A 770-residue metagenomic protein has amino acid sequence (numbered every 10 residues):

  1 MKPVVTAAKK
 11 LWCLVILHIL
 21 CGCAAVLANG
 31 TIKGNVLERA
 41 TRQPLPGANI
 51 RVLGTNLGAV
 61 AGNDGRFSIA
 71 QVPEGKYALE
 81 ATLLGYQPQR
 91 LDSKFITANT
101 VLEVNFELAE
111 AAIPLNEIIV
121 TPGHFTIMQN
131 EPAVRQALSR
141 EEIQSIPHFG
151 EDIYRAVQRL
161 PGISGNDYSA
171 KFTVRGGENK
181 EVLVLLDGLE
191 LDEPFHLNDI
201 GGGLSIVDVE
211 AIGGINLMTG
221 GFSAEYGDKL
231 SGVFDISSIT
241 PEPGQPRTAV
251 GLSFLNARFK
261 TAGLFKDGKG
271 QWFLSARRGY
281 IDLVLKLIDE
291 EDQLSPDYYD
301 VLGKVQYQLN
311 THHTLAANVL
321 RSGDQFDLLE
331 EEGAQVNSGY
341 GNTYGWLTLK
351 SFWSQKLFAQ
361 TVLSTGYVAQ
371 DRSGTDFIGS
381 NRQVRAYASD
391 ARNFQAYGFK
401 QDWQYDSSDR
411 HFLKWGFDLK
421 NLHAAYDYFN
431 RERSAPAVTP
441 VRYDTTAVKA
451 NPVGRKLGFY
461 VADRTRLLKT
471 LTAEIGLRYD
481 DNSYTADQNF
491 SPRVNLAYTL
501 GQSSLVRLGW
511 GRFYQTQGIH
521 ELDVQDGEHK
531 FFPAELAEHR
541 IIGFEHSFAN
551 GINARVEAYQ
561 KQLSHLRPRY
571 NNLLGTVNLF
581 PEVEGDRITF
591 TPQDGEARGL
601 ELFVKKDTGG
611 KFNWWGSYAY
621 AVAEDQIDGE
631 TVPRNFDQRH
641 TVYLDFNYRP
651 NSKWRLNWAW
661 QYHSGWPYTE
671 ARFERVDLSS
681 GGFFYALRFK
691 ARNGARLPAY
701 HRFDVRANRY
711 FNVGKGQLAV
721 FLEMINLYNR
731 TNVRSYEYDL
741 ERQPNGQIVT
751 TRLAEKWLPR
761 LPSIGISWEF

Functional and structural regions predicted by a protein language model:
L37-T41, A48-L53, T82-Q87, T97-I146 (+3 more regions): Short, acidic, small-residue-rich periplasmic hinge/interaction motif at the N-terminus of Gram-negative outer-membrane
T55-R66: Short, acidic Ser/Thr/Gly-rich low-complexity loop/linker segments typical of extracellular and cell-surface proteins
Q129-E151, G165-E210, M218-V233, E242-P246: Flexible, glycine/serine/threonine-rich loop segments and coil->beta-strand junctions that form periplasmic-facing
S253-R278, E291-Q325, N337-T365, S407-S408: Transmembrane beta-barrel wall of Gram-negative outer-membrane proteins
Q325, A369, Y428-R431, P436 (+4 more regions): Surface-exposed extracellular loop regions of Gram-negative outer-membrane beta-barrel proteins, predominantly
R392, A396-D402, A447-P452, G458 (+4 more regions): Outer membrane beta-barrel strand-and-loop segments of large Gram-negative receptors, especially TonB-dependent
T470, E584-E670: Gram-negative outer-membrane beta-barrel transporters
W614, K653, Y662-F683, P698-R702 (+1 more regions): C-terminal beta-signal and adjacent terminal beta-strands/loops of Gram-negative outer-membrane beta-barrel proteins
